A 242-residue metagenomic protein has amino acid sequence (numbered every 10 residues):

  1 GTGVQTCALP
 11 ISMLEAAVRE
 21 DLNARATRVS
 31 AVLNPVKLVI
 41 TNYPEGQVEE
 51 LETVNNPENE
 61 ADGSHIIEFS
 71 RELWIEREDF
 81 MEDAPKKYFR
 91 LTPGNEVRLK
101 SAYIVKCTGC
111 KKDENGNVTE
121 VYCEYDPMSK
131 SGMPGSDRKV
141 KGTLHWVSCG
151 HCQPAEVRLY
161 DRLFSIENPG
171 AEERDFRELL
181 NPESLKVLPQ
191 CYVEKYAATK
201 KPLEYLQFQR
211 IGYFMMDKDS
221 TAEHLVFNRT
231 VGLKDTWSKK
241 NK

Functional and structural regions predicted by a protein language model:
T2-L9: Short, small-residue-biased leader/transition segments that mark boundaries at the very start of proteins
I11-E52: Gly/Pro-rich turn-and-neighbor structural signature
S12-A17, A31-L33, E68, I75 (+4 more regions): Generic recognition of stable, solvent-exposed alpha-helical segments in well-folded globular domains
E45-N56, I67-R98, A102-I104: Flexible, glycine/threonine-enriched loop-and-boundary segments that flank and lead into catalytic domains of large
Y103-L180: C-terminal, non-catalytic macromolecule-binding modules
N117-R138, L185, H224-K242: Short solvent-exposed strand/turn elements
Y160-D161, F176, Y196-A197, E204-K242: Auxiliary tRNA-acceptor-end handling modules of aminoacyl-tRNA synthetases
P182-L206: A conserved acidic, glycine/proline-rich C-terminal tail/linker
